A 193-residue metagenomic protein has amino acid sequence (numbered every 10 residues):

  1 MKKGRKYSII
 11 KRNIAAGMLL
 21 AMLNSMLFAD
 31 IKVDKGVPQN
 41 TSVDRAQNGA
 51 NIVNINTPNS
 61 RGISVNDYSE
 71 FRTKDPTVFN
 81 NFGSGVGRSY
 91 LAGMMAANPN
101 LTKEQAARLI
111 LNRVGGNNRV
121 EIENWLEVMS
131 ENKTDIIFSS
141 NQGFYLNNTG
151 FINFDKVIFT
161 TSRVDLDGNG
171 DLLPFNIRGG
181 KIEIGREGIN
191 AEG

Functional and structural regions predicted by a protein language model:
K2-F28: Gram-negative bacterial Sec-dependent N-terminal signal peptides
K2-G4, F28-G193: Solvent-exposed adhesion/ligand-recognition segments of exported proteins
